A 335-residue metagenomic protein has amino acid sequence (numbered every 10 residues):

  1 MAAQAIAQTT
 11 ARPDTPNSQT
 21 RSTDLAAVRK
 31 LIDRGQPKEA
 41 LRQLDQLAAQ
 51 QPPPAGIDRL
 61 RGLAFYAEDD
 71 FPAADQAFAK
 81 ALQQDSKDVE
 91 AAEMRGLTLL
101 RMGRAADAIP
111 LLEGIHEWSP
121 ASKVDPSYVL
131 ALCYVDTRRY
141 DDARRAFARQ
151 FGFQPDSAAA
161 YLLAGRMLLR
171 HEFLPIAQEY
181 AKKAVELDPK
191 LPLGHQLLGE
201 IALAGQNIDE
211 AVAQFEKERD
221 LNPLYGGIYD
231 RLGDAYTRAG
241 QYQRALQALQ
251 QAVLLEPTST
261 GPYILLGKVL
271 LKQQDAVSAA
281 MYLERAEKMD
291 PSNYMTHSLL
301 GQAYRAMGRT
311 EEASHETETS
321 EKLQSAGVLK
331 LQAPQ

Functional and structural regions predicted by a protein language model:
A11-R12, S298-Q335: Terminal, low-structured helical/coil segments at or just beyond the last alpha-helical repeat
R21, A55-G56, V89-E90, S122-D125 (+6 more regions): Helix-start (N-cap) detector for alpha-helical repeat units in TPR-like alpha-solenoids, especially tetratricopeptide
R21-Q46, Q50, L63, A67 (+3 more regions): Alpha-helical segment of the N-proximal tetratricopeptide repeat
G35-E39, E68-K80, M102-G114, T137-R149 (+6 more regions): Structural signature of tandem alpha-helical TPR/SEL1-like repeats, specifically the intra-repeat loop/turn
Q50, Q84, E117-S119, F153 (+5 more regions): Structural marker of alpha-solenoid helical repeat scaffolds
L60, M94, Y128-V129, L163 (+4 more regions): Canonical tetratricopeptide repeat
